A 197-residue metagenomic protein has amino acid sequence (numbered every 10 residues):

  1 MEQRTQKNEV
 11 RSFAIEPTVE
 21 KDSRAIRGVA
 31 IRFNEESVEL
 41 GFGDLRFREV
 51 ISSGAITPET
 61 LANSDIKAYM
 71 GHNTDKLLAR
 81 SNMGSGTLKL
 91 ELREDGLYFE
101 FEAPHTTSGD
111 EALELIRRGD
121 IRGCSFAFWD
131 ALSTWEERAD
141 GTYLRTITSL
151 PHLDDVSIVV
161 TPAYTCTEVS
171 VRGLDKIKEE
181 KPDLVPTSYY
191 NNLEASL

Functional and structural regions predicted by a protein language model:
M1-K181: Signature of dsDNA virion morphogenesis modules
I177-L197: Terminal short linear interaction segments
